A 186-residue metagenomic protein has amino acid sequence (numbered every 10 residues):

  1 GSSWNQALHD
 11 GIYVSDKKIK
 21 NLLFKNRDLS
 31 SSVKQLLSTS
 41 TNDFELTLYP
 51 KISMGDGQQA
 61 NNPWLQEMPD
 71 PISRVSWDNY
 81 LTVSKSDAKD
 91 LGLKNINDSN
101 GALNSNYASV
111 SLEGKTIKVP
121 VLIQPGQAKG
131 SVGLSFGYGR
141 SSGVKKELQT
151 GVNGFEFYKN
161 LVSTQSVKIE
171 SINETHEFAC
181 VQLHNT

Functional and structural regions predicted by a protein language model:
G1-T186: A cross-kingdom feature strongest in bacterial/archaeal respiratory oxidoreductases
